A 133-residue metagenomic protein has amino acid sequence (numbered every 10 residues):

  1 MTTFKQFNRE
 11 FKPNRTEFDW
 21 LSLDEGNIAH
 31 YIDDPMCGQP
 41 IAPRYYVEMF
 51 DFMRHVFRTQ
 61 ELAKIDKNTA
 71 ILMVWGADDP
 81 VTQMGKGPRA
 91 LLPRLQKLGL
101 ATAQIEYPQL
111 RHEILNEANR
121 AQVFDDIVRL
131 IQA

Functional and structural regions predicted by a protein language model:
M1-M36: Alpha/beta-hydrolase-fold enzymes
A42-A63: Active-site nucleophile elbow and catalytic-triad environment of alpha/beta-hydrolase enzymes
E48-D51, A90, Q122, D126: Alpha-helical elements of Rossmann-like donor-binding domains used by nucleotide-donor carbohydrate transfer enzymes
V56, Q96-A133: Catalytic active-site module of serine/aspartate enzymes centered on a nucleophile-bearing elbow/loop
L62-K67, K97-L98: Short, conserved loop/helix-junction motifs that constitute active-site signature segments in enzyme catalytic cores
M73-W75: Short beta-strand/loop motif that positions the catalytic acidic residue of the alpha/beta-hydrolase fold
A77-P80, L110-R111: Acidic beta-to-alpha connecting loop that harbors the catalytic carboxylate
P80-A90: Conserved alpha/beta-hydrolase "acid-adjacent" motif
